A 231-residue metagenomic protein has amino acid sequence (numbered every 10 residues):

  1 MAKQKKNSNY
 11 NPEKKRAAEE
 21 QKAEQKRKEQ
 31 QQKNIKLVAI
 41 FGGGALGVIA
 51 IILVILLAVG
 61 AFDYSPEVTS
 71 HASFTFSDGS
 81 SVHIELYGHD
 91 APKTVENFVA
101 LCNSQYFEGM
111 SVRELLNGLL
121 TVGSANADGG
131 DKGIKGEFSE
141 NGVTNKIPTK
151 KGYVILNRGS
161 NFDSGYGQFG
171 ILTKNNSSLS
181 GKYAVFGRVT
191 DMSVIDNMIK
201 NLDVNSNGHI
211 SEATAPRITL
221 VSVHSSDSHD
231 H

Functional and structural regions predicted by a protein language model:
A2-H231: Cyclophilin-like peptidyl-prolyl cis-trans isomerases
